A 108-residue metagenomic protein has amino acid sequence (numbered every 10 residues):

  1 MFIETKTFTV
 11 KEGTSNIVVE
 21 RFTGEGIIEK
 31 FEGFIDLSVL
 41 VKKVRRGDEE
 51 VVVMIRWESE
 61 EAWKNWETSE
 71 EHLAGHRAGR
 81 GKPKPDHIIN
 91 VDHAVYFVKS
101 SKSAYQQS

Functional and structural regions predicted by a protein language model:
F2, S38-G47, R77-S108: Glycine-rich beta-strand-turn "strand-cap" elements at beta-sheet edges
I3-T7: Active-site-flanking beta-strand signature of metal-NTP-handling nucleotidyl enzymes and homologous cyclase-like
T9, L40, M54-R56: Short hydrophobic/aromatic beta-strand micro-patches that form the beta-sheet surface supporting nucleotide- or nucleic
T9-V18: Short, surface-exposed ligand-recognition loops at beta-strand->loop->(often short) alpha-helix junctions that present
E12, K43-R45, E61: Feature marks short, surface-exposed loop/turn motifs that line or immediately flank catalytic pockets and channel
I17, E25-I35, R56-A94: An amphipathic, aromatic/His-enriched active-site/gating alpha helix that lines ligand/cofactor pockets
G26-V52: Short, glycine- and small/hydrophobic-rich beta-strand elements in well-ordered beta-sheets
